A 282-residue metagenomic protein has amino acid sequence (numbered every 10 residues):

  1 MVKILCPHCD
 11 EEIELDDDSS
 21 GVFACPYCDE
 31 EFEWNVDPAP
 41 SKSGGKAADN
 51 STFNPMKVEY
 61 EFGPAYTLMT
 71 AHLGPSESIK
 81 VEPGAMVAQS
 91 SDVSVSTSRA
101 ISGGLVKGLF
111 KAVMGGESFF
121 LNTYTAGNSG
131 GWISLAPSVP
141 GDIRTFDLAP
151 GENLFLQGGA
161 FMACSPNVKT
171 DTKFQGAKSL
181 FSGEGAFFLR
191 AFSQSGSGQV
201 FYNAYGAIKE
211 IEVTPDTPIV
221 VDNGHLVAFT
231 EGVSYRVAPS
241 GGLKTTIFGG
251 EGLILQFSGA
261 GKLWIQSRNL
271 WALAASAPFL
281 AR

Functional and structural regions predicted by a protein language model:
M1-G44: Cys/His-rich metal-coordination motifs, chiefly Zn-binding "fingers/knuckles"
P7, V36-R282: Composition-driven recognition of glycine/serine/threonine/acidic- and proline-rich low-complexity segments and repeats
